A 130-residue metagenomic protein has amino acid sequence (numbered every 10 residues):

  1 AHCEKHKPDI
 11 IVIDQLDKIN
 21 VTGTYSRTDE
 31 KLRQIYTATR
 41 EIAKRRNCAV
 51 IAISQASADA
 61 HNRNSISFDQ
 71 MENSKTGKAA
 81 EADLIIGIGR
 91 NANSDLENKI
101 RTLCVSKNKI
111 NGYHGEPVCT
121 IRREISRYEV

Functional and structural regions predicted by a protein language model:
A1-L103, I110: P-loop NTPase motor core
N93-V130: P-loop/Walker A phosphate-binding loop and immediately adjacent motor/lid segment at beta-alpha junctions
